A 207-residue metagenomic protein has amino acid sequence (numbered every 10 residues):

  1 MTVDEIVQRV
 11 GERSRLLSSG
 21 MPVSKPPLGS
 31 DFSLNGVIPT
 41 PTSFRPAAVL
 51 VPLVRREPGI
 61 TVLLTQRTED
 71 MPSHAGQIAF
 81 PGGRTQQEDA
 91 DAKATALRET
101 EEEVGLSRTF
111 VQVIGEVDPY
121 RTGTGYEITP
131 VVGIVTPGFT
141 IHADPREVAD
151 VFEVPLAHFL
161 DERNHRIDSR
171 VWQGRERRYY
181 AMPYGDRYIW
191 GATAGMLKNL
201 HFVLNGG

Functional and structural regions predicted by a protein language model:
M1-A79, R84-E102, L106-F139, S169-G207: N-terminal leader/linker segments that precede catalytic domains of diphosphate-processing enzymes
A143-Y179, P183-G185: NUDIX/MutT-family hydrolases
